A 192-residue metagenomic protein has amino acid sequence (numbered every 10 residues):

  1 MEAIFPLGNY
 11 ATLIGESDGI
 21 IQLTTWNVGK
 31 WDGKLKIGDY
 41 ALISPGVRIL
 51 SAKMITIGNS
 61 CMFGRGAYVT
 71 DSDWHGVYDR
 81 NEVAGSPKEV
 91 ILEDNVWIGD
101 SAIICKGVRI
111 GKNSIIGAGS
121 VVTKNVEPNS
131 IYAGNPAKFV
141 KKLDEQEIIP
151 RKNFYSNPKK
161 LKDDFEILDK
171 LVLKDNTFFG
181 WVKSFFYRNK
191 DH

Functional and structural regions predicted by a protein language model:
M1-T70, E93-D94, K112, P128 (+2 more regions): Domain-scale signature associated with acetyltransferase and cell-envelope carbohydrate enzymes
L50-A52, D100-S114, S120-T123: Beta-rich strand-turn-strand
M62, W97, I115, V121 (+1 more regions): Short-chain dehydrogenase/reductase
D73-W74, R80-E82, V108, K142-L143: Conserved catalytic-core motifs of eukaryotic protein kinase domains, centered on the activation segment
G76-V83, I149-N153: Short glycine/proline- and charge-enriched loop/turn segments that cap or connect secondary-structure elements
E82-N95: Glycine-rich NAD(P)-binding loop of Rossmann-like domains
V90, G107-V108, N129: A short, glycine- and basic residue-enriched loop/turn that sits immediately adjacent to a domain's principal
